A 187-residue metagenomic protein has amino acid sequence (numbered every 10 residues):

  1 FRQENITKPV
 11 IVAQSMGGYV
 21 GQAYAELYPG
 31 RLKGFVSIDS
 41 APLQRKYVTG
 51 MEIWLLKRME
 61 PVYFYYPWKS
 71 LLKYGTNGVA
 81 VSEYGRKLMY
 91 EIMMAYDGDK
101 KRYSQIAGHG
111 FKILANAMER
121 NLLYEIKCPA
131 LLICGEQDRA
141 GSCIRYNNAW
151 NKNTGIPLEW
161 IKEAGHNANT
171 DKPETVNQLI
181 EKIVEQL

Functional and structural regions predicted by a protein language model:
F1, Y24-A25: A conserved amphipathic alpha-helix that caps or lines the catalytic cleft of carbohydrate- and lipid-modifying enzymes
F1-P9: Conserved acidic catalytic loop of the alpha/beta-hydrolase fold
I11-A13, I38: Short beta-strand immediately N-terminal to the catalytic nucleophile in serine-hydrolase-like folds
A13-G17, G21: Gly/Ala-rich beta-loop-alpha elbow adjacent to hydrolase catalytic centers
E26-L27, K33-F64: Flexible "cap/lid" loop of the alpha/beta hydrolase fold
K46-V48, Y65-E125: Conserved alpha/beta-hydrolase catalytic His-Asp/Glu region
A130-A164, T170: Conserved loop-alpha-helix segment in the C-terminal half of the alpha/beta-hydrolase fold that carries the catalytic
T170-V184: Post-His helix in hydrolase/transferase enzymes
